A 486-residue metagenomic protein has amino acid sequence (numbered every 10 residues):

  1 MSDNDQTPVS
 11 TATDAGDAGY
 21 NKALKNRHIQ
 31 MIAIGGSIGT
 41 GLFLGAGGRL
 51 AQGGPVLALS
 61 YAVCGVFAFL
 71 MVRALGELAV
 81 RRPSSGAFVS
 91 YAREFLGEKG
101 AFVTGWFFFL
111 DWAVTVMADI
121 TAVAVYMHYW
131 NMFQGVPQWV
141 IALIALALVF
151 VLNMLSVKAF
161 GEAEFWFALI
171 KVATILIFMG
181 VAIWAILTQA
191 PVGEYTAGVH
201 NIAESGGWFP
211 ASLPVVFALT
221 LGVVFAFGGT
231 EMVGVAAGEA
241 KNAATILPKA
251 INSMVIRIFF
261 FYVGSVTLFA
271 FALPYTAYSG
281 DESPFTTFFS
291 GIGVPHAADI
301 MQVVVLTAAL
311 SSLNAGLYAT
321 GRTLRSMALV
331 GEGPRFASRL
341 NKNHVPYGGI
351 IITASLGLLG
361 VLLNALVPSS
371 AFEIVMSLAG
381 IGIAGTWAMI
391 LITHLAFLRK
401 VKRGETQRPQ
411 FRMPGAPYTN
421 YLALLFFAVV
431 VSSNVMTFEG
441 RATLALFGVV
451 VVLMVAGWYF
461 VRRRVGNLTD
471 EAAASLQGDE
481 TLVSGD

Functional and structural regions predicted by a protein language model:
M1-G47, A51-V56, F69-R73, S85 (+5 more regions): Membrane-interface "cap" regions at the ends of multi-pass membrane proteins
S2, Q6-A15, S90-R93, K99 (+7 more regions): Helix-loop-helix connectors at the membrane interface of multi-pass transporters/channels
N21, L44-I141, M254-V263, T443-V452: Extracellular loop-to-transmembrane helix junctions
S90-A92, G97, Y129-F133, A203-G206 (+4 more regions): TM-loop-TM module centered on a large, flexible mid-protein loop between adjacent transmembrane helices in multi-pass
A124, Q138-A197, I251-V255, M376-M389 (+2 more regions): Membrane-interface loop-to-helix entry segments
W166-F167, F336-Y347, W387-F438, L468: C-terminal membrane-solvent junction of multi-pass transporters and transport-like membrane proteins
I170-A203, T267-L273, W387-G404, V461-V465: Hydrophobic alpha-helical segments and their helix-loop junctions in multi-pass secondary transporters
I374, L378-T386, G415-D486: A generic transmembrane alpha-helix motif of multi-pass inner-membrane proteins
